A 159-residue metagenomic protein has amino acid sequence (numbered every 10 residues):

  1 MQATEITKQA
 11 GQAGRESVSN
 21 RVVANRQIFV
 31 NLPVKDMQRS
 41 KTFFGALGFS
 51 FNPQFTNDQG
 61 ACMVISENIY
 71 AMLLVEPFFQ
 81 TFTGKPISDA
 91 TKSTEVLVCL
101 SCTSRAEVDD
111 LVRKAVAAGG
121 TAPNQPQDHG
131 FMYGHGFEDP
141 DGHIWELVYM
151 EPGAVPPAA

Functional and structural regions predicted by a protein language model:
M1-R21, V112-A159: Vicinal oxygen chelate
A3-I6, G14, N20-M37, K92-S93: Terminus-proximal functional modules
S17-N20, T83-S88: Short beta-strand/turn micro-motifs at beta-sheet edges
R26-K35, M63-V64, K85-K114, Y133-E138: Vicinal oxygen chelate
N31-Q80: Core segments of cupin and vicinal oxygen chelate
S40, F44, V108, A115: Hydrophobic pocket/interface hotspot
L47, D89-T91, L147-P152: Membrane-topology and secretion signals of cell-surface/extracellular proteins
F79-P86, V155-P157: A short, acidic/glycine-rich surface segment
